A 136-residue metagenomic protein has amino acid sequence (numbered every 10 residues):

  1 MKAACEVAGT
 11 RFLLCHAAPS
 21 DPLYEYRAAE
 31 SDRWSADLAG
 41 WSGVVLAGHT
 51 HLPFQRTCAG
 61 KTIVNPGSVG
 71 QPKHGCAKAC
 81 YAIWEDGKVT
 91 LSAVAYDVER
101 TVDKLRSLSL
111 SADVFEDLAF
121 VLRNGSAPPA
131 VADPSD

Functional and structural regions predicted by a protein language model:
M1-A4, L52-P53, A79-Y81: Short, acidic/polar N-cap/turn motifs at the starts of alpha helices
M1-V44: Conserved catalytic scaffold of divalent metal-dependent phosphoesterases
C15, V44-H51, I63-G67: Active-site neighborhood of phospho(di)ester-bond hydrolases with catalytic His/Asp-centered motifs
S20-P22, L46-T57, Q71-C76: Active-site environment of divalent metal-dependent phosphoester hydrolases
T57-D136: Acidic, His/Gly-rich catalytic cores of divalent-metal-dependent hydrolytic chemistry
